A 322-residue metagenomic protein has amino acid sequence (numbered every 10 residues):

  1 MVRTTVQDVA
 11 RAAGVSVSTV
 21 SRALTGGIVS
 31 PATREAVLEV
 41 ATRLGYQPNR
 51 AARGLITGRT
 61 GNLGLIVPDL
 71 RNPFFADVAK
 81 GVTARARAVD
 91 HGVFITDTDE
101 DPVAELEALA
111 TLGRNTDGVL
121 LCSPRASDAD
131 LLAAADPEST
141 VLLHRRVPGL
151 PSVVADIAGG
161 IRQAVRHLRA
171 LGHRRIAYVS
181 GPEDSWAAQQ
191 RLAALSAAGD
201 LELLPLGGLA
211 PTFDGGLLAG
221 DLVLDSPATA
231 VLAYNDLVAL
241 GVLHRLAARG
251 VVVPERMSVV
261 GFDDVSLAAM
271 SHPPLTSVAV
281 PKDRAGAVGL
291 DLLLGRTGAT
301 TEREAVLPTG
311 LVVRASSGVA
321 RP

Functional and structural regions predicted by a protein language model:
M1, L65, R71-R166: Alpha-helical recognition/docking segments in bacterial nutrient-uptake and carbohydrate-utilization systems
M1-G61, R321: N-terminal helix-turn-helix DNA-binding module of bacterial transcription factors
V17-R22, I56-D69, H167, R175-G181: Short beta-strand segments enriched in small/hydrophobic residues
R50, P68-D77, I95-A104, V153-Q163 (+5 more regions): Hinge/beta->alpha junction and helix N-cap segments in small-molecule ligand-binding domains
T116-S123, R175-S180, L206, S226-N235 (+1 more regions): Periplasmic-binding protein-like
D225-P322: Flexible loop/turn connectors
